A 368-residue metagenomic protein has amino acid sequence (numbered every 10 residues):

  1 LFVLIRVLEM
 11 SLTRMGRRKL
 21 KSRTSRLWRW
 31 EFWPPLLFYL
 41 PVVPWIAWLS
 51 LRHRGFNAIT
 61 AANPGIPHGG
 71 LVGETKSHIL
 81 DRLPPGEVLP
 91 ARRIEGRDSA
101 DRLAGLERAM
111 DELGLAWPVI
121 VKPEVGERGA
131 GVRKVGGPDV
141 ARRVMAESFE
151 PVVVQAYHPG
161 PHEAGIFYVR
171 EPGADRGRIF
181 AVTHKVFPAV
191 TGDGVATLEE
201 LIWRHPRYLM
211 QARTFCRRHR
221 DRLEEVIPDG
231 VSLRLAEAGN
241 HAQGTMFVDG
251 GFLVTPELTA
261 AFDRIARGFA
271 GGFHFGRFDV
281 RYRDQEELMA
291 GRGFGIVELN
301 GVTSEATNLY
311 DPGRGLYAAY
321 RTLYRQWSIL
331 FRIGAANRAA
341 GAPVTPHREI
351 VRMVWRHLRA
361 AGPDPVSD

Functional and structural regions predicted by a protein language model:
L1-E9: Hydrophobic helices that insert into or interface with lipid environments
F2, R283-D368: C-terminal active-site "lid" helix and adjoining low-complexity regulatory extension at the edge of ATP-using catalytic
L8-W117, E127: Conserved N-proximal alpha/beta basic substrate-recognition cap immediately N-terminal to, or forming the N-lobe
G65, T75-C216, P256-T259: Active-site nucleotide/adenylate-binding loops and adjacent lid/helix of ATP-dependent enzymes
P161-E163, P172-I179, F273-F275, L288-F294 (+1 more regions): Coil-to-beta-strand transition motifs
G165, D175-R178, R222-E225, V231-R234 (+1 more regions): Conserved active-site beta-strand-loop modules that form the wall/rim of enzyme catalytic pockets and either contain
I166, F278-V280, L299-G301: A structural signal for short, well-ordered beta-strand segments
I202-A290, A336-V366: A long amphipathic alpha-helix within ATP-dependent nucleotide-binding catalytic cores
